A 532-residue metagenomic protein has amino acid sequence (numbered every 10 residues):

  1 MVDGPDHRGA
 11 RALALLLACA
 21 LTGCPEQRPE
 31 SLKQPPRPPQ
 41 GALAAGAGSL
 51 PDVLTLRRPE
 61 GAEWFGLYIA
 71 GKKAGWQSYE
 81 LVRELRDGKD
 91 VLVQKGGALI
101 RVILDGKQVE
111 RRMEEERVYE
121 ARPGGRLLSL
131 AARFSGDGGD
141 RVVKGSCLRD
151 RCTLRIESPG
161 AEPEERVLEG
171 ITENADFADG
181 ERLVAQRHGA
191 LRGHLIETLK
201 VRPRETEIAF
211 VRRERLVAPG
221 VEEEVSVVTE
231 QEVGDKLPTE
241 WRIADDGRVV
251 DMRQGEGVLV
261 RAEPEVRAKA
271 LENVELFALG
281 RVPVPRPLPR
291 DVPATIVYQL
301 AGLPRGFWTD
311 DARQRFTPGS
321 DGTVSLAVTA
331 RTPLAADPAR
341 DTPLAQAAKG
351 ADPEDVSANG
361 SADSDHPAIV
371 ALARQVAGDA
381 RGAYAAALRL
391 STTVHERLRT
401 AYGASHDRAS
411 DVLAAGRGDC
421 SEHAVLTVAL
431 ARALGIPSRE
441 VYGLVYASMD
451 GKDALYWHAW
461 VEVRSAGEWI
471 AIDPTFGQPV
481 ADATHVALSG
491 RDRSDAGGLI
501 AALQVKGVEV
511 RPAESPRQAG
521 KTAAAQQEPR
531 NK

Functional and structural regions predicted by a protein language model:
M1, A301, T329-R331, R464 (+2 more regions): Structured loops at beta-to-helix junctions and adjacent beta-edge loops in soluble globular domains
V2-L13: Bacterial N-terminal signal peptides that target proteins for export
A12-T22: Bacterial N-terminal signal peptides
C24-G170, A175, R182-R340, A496-G498 (+1 more regions): Acidic, serine/threonine-rich low-complexity disordered tracts
E164, E173, R408-A409, T484: Glycine-rich, flexible loop/turn motifs
G189-K200, H395-D450, A454-W457: Flexible, glycine-rich surface segments
E222-V227, L237-W241, D246-R248, H423-E509: Hydrophobic/aromatic-rich core segments of domains that either
R340-G418, L426, A483, D492-G497 (+1 more regions): Secondary-structure boundary elements
